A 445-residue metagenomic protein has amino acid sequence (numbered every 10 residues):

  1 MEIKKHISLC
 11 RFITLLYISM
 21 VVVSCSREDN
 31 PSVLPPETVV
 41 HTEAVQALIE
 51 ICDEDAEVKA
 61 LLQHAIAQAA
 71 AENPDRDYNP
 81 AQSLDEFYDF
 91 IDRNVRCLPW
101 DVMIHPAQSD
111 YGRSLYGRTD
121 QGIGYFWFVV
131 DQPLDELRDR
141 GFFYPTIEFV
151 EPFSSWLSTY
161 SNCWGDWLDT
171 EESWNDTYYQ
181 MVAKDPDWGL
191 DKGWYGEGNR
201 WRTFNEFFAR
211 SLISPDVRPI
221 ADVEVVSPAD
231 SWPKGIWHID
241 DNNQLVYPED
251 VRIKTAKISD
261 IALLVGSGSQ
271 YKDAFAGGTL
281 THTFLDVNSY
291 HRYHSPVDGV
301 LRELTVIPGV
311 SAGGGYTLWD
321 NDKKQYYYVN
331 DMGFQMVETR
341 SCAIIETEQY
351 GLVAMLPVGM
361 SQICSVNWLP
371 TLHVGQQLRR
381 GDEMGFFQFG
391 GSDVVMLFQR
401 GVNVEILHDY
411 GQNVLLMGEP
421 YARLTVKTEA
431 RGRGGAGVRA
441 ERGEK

Functional and structural regions predicted by a protein language model:
M1-E2, R442: Short, low-complexity interaction segments enriched in Ser/Thr/Pro/Gly
E2-I13: Bacterial N-terminal signal peptides that target proteins for export
Y17-I18: Sec-dependent N-terminal signal peptides of Gram-positive bacterial secreted proteins and lipoproteins
V21-S24: C-terminal motif of bacterial Sec signal peptides marking the signal peptidase cleavage site
S26-D29: Bacterial signal peptide processing site
L34-K445: Contiguous, well-folded functional domains in the mature portion of proteins
